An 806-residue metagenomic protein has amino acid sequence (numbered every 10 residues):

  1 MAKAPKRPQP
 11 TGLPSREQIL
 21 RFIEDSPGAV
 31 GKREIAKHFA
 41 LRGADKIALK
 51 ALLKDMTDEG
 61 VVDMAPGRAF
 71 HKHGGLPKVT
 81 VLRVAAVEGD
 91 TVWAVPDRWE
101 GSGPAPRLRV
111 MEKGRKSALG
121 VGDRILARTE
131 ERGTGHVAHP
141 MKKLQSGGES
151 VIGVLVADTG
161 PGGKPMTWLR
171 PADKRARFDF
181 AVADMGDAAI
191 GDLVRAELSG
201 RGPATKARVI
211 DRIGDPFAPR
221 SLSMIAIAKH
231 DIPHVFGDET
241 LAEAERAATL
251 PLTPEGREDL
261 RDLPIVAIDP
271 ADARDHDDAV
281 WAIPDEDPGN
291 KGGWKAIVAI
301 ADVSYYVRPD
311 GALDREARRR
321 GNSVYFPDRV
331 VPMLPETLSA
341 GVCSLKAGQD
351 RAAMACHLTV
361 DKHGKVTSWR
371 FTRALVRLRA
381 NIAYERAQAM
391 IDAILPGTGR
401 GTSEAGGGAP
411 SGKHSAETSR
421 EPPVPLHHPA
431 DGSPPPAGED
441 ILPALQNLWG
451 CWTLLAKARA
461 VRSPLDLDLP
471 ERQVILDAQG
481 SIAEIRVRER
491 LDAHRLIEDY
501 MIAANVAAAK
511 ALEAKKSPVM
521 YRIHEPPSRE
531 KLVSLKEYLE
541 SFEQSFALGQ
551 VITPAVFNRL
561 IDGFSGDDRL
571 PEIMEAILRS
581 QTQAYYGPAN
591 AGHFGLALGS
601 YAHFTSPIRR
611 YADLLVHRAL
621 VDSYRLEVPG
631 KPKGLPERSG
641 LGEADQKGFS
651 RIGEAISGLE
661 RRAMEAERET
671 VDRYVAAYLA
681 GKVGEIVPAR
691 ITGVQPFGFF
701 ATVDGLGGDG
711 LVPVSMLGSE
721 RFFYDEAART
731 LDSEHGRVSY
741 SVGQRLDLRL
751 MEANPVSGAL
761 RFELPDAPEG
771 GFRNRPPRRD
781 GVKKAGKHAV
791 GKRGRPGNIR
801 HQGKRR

Functional and structural regions predicted by a protein language model:
A2-I297, S304-D350, N381, R386-A393 (+2 more regions): Charge-lined substrate channels and their catalytic hotspots, especially those that engage the 3′ end of RNA
A65, P96, P171, D361 (+5 more regions): Acidic/polar residues at beta-strand termini and the immediately following turn/coil
E88, L144, T159, I213 (+6 more regions): A generic structural motif
S102-M111, A176-A181, G707-Y724, P776: A short macromolecule-binding patch
D123, D192, P713-L760, P765 (+1 more regions): Intrinsically disordered, low-complexity linker and terminal regions at domain boundaries
E130-E131, S199, T692, M751-A753: Short, surface-exposed secondary-structure boundary micro-motifs
R201, I225-I232, E239-T398, S403-E421 (+5 more regions): Electropositive polyanion-binding surfaces
I213, S623, E763-G770: Short beta-strand-to-coil "C-cap" segments at the C-terminal boundary of structured domains/repeats, marking
